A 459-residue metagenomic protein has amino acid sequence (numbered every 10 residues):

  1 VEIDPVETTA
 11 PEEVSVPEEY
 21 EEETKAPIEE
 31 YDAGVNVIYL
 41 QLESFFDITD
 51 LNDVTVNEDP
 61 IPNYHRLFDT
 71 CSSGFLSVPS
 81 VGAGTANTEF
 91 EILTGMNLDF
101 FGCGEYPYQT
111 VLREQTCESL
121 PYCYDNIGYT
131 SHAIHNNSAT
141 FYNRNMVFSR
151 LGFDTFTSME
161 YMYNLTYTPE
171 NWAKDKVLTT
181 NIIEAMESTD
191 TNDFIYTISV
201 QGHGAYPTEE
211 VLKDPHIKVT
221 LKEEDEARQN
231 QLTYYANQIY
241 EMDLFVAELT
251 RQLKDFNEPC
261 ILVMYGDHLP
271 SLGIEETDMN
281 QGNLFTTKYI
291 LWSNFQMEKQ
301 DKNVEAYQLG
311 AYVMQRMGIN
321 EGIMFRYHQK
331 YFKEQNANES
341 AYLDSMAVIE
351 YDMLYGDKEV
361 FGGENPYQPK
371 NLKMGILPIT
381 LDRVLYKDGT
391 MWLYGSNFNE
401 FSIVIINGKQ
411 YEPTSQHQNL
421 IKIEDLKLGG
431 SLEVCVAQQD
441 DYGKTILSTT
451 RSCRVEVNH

Functional and structural regions predicted by a protein language model:
D4-V35, Y39-L42, D47-T414, Q418-I421 (+1 more regions): Solvent-exposed soluble domains appended to multi-pass membrane proteins
